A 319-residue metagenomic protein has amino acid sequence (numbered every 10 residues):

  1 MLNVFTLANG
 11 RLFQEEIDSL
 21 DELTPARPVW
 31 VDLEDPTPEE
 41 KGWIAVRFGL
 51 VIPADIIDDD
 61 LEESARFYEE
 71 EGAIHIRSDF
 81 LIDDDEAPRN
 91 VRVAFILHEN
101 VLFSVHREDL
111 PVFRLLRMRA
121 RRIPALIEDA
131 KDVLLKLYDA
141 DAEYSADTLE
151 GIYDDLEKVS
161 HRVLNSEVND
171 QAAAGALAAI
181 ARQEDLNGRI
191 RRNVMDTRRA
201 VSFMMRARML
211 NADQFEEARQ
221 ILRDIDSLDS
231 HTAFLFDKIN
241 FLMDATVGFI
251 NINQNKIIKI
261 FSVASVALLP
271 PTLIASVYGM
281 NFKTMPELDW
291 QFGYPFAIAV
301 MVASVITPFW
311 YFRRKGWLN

Functional and structural regions predicted by a protein language model:
M1-R206, L210-D213, Q220-S227, H231 (+1 more regions): Peripheral, non-transmembrane regulatory/ligand-interaction domains of membrane transport proteins
A174, A212-F215, F236, N251: Non-catalytic, surface-exposed connector residues within folded enzymatic/regulatory domains
R208-E216, E287, F292: Membrane interface segments of multi-pass transport proteins and intramembrane proteases
R223-N319: Hydrophobic alpha-helical transmembrane segments and their immediately adjacent juxtamembrane loops
